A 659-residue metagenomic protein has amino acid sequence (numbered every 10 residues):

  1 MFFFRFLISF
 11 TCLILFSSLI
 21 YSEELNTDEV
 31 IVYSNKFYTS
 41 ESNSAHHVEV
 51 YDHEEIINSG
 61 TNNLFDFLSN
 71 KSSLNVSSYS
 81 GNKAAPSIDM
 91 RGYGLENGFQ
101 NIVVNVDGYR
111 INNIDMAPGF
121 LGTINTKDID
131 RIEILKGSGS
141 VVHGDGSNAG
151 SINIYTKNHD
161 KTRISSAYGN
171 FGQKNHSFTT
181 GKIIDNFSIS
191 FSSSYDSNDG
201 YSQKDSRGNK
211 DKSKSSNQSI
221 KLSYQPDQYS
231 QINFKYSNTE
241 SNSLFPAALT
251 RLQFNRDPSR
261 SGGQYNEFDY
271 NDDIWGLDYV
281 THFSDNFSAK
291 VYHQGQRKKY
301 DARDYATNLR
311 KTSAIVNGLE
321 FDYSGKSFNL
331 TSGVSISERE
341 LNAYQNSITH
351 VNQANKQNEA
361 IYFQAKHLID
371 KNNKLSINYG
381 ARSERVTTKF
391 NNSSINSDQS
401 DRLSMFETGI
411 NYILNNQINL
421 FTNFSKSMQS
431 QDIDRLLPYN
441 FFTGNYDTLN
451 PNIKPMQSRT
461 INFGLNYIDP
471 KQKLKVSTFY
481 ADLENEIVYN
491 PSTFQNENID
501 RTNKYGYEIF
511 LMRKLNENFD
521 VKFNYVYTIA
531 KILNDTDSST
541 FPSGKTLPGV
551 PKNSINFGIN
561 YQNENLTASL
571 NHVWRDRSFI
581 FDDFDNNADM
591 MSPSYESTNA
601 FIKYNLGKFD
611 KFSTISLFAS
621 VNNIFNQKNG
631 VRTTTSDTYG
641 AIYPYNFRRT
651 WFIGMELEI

Functional and structural regions predicted by a protein language model:
F65-Y109: Extracytoplasmic beta-strand/coil segments of soluble accessory domains associated with Gram-negative outer-membrane
Y109-K136, Y155: Short acidic/polar hinge/loop motifs at secondary-structure boundaries that mediate gating or recognition
V141, N153, K161, A167 (+1 more regions): Periplasmic-side early beta-strands and strand-to-turn transitions of outer-membrane beta-barrels
S151, T156-K182, S193, A354 (+1 more regions): Short strand-turn segments of transmembrane beta-barrel domains in outer membranes, especially the first one or two
S190, Q225-S241, N266-S400, N411-I413 (+3 more regions): Face-selective signature of the C-terminal outer-membrane beta-barrel domain
D257-I274, D278-H282, A354-K356, N396-M405 (+9 more regions): Outer-membrane beta-barrel signature, preferentially recognizing the C-terminal barrel domain of Gram-negative
S327, L368-I377, F479-D482, E497-F584 (+2 more regions): Gram-negative outer-membrane beta-barrel transporters
M428, V521, D576-F581, I602-I659: C-terminal beta-signal and adjacent terminal beta-strands/loops of Gram-negative outer-membrane beta-barrel proteins
